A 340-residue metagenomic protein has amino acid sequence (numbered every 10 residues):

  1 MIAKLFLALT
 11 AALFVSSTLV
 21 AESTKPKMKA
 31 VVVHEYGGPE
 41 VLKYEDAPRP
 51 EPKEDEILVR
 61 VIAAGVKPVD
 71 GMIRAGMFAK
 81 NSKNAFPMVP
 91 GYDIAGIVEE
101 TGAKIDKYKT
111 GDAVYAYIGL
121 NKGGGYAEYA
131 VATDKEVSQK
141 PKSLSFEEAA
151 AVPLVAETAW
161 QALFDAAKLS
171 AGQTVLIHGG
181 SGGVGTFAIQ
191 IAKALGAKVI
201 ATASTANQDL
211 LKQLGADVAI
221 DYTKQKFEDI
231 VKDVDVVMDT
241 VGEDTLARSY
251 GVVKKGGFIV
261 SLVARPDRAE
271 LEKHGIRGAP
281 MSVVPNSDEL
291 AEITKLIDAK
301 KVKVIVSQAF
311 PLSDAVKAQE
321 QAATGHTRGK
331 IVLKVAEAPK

Functional and structural regions predicted by a protein language model:
F6-S17: Bacterial N-terminal signal peptides
P48-V66, M77-N121: Glycine-rich beta-strand-centered segment in the early N-terminal region that forms part of a ligand/cofactor-binding
K83, P87, K107, Y117-G179: NAD(P)H dinucleotide-binding glycine-rich loop of Rossmann-like/cofactor-binding domains, especially the beta1-alpha1
A150-D221: Mid-domain Rossmann-like dinucleotide-binding core that forms the NAD(H)/NADP(H) cofactor-binding site
D229-V236: A short acidic, Gly/Pro-enriched loop at the edge of an enzyme's catalytic core that lines a small-molecule cofactor
T240-V302, T327, V335-K340: Glycine-rich phosphate-binding loop and adjacent beta-alpha segment of Rossmann(oid) nucleotide-cofactor-binding
T294-K317: Glycine- and charged-residue-rich phosphate/anionic-cofactor binding loop of Rossmann-like
